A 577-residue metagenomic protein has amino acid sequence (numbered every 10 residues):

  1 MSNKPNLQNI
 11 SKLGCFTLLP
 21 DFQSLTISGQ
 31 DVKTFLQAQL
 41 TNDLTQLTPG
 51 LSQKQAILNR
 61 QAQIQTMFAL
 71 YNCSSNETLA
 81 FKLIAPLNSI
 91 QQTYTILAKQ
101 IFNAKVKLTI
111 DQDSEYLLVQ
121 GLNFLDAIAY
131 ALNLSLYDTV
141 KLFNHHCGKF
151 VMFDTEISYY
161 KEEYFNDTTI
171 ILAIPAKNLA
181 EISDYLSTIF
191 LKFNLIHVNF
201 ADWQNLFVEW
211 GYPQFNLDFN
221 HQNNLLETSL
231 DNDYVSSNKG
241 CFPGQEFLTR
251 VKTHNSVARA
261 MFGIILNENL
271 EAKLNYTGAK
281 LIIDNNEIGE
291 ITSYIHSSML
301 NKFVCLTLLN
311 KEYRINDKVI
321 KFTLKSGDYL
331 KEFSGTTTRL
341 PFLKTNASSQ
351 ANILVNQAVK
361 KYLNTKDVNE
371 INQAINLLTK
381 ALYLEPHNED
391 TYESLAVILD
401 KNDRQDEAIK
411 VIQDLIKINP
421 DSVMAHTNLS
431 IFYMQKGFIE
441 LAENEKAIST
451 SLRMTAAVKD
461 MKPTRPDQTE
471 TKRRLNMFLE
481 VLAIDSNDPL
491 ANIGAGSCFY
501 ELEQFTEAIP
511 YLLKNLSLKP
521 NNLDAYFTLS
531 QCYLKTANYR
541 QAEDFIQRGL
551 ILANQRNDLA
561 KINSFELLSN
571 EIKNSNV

Functional and structural regions predicted by a protein language model:
M1-M67, Y71-S75: Acidic, proline/glycine-enriched N-terminal capping motif
S2-N9, V106-L274, F333, P341-T345: Glycine-rich, acidic
F68, N76-T78, N223, S229-V235 (+2 more regions): Glycine-rich, small/acidic residue-mixed loop/short-helix segments
S348-L384, D390, K459-E503, E507: Alpha-helical segment of the N-proximal tetratricopeptide repeat
L384, K417-I418, S451-L452, A456 (+3 more regions): Structural marker of alpha-solenoid helical repeat scaffolds
T391, A425, V458-K459, A491 (+2 more regions): TPR alpha-solenoid repeat register
